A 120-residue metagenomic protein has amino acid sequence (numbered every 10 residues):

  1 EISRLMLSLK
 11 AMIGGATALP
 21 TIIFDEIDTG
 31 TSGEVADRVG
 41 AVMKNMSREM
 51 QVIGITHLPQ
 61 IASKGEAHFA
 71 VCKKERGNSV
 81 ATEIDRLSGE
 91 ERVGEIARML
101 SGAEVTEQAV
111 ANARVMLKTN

Functional and structural regions predicted by a protein language model:
E1, T31, Q108: Gly/Ser/Thr-rich helix-start
E1-I22, M46: GG-anchored amphipathic helix commonly corresponding to the ABC/SMC/Rad50 NBD signature/C-loop
K10-M12, T29, R76: Short, glycine-/Ser/Thr-/acidic-enriched flexible segments
A16-T17, T29-D37: Conserved D-loop-proximal element of ABC-family nucleotide-binding domains
D25-E26: Walker B catalytic acidic pair
E34-N120: C-terminal lobe/lid and adjacent interdomain/linker elements of RecA-like ASCE P-loop ATPase modules
